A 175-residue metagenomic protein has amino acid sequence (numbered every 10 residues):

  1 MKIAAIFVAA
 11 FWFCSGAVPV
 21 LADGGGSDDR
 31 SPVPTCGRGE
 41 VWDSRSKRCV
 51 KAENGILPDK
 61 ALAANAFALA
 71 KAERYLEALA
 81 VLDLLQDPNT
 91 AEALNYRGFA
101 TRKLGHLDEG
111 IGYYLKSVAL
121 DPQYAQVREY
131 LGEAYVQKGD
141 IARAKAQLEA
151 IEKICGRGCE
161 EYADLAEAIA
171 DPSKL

Functional and structural regions predicted by a protein language model:
P19-L62: Long, contiguous interaction/recruitment modules in multidomain scaffold/adaptor proteins
E40, K145-L175: Terminal, low-structured helical/coil segments at or just beyond the last alpha-helical repeat
G55-P88, E92, T101: Alpha-helical segment of the N-proximal tetratricopeptide repeat
D83-D87, V118-A119, E152-G156: Conserved structural position within tetratricopeptide repeats
T90, Y124, G158-C159: Residue-level recognition of tetratricopeptide repeat
Y96, Y130, D164-A168: Canonical tetratricopeptide repeat
